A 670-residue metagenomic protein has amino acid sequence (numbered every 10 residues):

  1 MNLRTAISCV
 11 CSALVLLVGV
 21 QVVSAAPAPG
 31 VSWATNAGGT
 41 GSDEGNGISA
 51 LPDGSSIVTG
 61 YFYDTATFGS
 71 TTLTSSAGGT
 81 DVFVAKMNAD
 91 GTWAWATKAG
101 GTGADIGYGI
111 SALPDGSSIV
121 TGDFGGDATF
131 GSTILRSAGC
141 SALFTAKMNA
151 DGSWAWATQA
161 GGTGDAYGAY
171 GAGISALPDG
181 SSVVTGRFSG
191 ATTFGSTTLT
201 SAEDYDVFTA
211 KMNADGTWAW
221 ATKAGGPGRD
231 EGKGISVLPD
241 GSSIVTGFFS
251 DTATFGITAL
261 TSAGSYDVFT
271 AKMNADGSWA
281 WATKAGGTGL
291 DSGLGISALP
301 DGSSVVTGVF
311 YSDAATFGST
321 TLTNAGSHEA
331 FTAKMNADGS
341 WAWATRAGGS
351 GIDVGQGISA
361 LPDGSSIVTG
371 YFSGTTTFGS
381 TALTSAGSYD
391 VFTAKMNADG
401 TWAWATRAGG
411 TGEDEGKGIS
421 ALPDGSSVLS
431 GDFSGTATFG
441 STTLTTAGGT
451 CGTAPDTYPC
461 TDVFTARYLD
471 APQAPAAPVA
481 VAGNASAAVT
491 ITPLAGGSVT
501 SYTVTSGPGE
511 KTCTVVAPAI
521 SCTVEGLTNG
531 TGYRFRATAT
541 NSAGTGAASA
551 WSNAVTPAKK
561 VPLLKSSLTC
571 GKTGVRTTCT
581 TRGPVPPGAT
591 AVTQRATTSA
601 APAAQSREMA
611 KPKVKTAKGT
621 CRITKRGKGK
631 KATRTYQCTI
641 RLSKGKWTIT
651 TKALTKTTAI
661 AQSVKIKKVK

Functional and structural regions predicted by a protein language model:
V22-A471: A sequence-level/structural motif corresponding to short, flexible coil/turn segments enriched in small polar residues
T446-P455, V463, A548-P557, S663-K665: Terminal edge beta-strands and adjacent linker/stalk segments of extracellular immunoglobulin-superfamily beta-sandwich
A471-S498, N529, G544-K559: Pro/Thr/Ser/Gly-rich low-complexity, intrinsically disordered linker/stalk tracts
L494-T505, P584-T598, P602-A610: Solvent-exposed loop/turn segments flanking beta-strands in beta-repeat/beta-sandwich domains
T503-T528: Recognizes extended acidic, P/S/T-rich segments that occur within or adjacent to Ig-like beta-sandwich modules
I520-C522, R634-C638: Short strand-edge motifs at loop-to-beta-strand transitions and within beta-strands of extracellular beta-rich domains
V524-T545: Beta-strand-rich modules
A539, T651-A653: Conserved structural position at the C-terminal beta-strand of extracellular beta-sandwich adhesion modules
